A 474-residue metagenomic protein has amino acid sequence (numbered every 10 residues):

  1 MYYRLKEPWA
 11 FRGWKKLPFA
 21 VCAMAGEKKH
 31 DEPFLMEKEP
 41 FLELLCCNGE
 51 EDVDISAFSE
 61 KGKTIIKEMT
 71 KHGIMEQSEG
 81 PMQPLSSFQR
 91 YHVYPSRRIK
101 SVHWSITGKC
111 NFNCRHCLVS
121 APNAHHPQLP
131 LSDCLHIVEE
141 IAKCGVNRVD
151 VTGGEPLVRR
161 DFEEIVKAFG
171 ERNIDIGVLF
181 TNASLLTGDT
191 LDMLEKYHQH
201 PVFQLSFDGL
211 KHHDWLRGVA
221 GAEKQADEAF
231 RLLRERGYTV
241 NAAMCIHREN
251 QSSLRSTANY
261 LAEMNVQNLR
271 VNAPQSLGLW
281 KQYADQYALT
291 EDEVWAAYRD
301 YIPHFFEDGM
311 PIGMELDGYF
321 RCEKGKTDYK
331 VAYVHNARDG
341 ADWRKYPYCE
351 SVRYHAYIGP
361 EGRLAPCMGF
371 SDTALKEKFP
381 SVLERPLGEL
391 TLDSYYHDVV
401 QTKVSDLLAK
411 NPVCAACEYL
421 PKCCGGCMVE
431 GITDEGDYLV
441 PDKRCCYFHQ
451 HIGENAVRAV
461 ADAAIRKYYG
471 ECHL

Functional and structural regions predicted by a protein language model:
M1-P122: N-terminal pre-core extensions flanking Radical SAM catalytic domains
R90-H116, V146-V151, L157, H355-I358 (+2 more regions): N-terminal pre-triad scaffold of radical SAM enzymes
K109-V119, P366-G369, P412-V429: Local cysteine-cluster metal-coordination motifs and their immediate loop/turn environment, predominantly Fe-S cluster
V119, L131-T152, R159-T290: Radical SAM/AdoMet-radical enzyme domain recognition
I137-G153, V440-L474: Short Fe-S-cluster ligation motifs
D292-A337, R363-L364, G369-E418: C-terminal accessory region of radical SAM enzymes
Y348-R353: Short, small/polar residue-rich loop motifs at catalytic or cofactor-binding pockets
L408-N455: Cysteine-cluster motifs in flexible loop/terminal segments that predominantly coordinate metals
